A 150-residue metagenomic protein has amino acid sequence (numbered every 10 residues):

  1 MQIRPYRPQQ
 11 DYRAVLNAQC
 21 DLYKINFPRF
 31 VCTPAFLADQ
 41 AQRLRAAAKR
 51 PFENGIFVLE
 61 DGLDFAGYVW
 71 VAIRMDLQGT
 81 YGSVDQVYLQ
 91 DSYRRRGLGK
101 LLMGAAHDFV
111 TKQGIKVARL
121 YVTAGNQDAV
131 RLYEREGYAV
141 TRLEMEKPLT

Functional and structural regions predicted by a protein language model:
M1-N17, P28: A short beta-loop-alpha structural element at the N-terminal edge of CoA-dependent acyl/N-acetyltransferase catalytic
Y23-R45: Conserved GNAT-fold acetyl-CoA-binding loop/helix
R45-V58: A short helix-loop-beta-strand connector motif used in the catalytic cores of GNAT acetyltransferases and, in some
V58, D64-I73, S83, Y88: Conserved beta-strand in the GNAT
Y93, G97-A105: Conserved acetyl-CoA pyrophosphate-binding loop and the N-cap/start of the following alpha-helix in GNAT-like
K100, A124-R142: Conserved active-site alpha-helix within GNAT-family acetyltransferase domains
M103, V110-Y121: Conserved GNAT acetyl-CoA-binding A-motif
R119-A129, E146-T150: Conserved beta-strand-loop-alpha-helix junction that forms the acyl-donor binding cleft
